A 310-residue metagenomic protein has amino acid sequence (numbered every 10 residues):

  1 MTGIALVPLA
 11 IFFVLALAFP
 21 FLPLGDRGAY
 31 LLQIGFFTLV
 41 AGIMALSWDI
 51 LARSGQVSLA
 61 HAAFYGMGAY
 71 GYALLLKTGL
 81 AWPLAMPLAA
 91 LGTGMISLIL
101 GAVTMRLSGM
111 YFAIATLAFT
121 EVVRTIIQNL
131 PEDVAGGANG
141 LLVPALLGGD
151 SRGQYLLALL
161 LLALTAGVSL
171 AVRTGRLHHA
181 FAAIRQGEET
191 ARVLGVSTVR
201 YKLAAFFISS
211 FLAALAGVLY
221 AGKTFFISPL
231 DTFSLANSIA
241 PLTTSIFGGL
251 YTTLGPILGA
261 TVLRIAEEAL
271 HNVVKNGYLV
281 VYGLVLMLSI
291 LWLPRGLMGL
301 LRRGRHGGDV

Functional and structural regions predicted by a protein language model:
M1-G42, G79-A85, D309-V310: Membrane-interfacial amphipathic/re-entrant helices at transmembrane-helix boundaries
M1-L17, Q186-L203, A269-V310: Cytosolic-side transmembrane-helix boundaries in multi-pass membrane proteins
G28-K77, V103-F112, T190, G249-T253: Single transmembrane alpha-helix segments in multi-pass membrane proteins
F37, A41, A69-Y70, A90-G94 (+8 more regions): Residue-level recognition of pore/gate-forming positions within transmembrane alpha-helices of multi-pass
G79-E121, L258-T261: Alpha-helical transmembrane segments within multi-pass membrane transporters and channels
F119-D150, L157, H178, K275 (+2 more regions): Extracellular/periplasmic helix-loop junction at the C-terminal end of a transmembrane helix in multi-pass membrane
G149-P229: Helix-loop-helix "hairpin" substructures at the membrane interface of multi-pass membrane proteins
F206-L288, W292: Transmembrane alpha-helical segments in multi-pass inner-membrane proteins
